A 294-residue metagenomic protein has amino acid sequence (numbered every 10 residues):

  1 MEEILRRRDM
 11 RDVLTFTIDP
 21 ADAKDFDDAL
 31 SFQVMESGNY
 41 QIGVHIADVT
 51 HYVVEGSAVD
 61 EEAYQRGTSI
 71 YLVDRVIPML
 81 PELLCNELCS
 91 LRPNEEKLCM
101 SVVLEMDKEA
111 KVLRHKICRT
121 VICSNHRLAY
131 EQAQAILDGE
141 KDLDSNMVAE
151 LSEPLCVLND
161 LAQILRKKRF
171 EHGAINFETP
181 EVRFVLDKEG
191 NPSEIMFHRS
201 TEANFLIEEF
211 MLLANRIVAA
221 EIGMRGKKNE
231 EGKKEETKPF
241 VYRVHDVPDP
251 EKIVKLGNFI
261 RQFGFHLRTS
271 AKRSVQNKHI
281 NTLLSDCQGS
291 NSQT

Functional and structural regions predicted by a protein language model:
M1-T294: Electropositive polyanion-binding surfaces
